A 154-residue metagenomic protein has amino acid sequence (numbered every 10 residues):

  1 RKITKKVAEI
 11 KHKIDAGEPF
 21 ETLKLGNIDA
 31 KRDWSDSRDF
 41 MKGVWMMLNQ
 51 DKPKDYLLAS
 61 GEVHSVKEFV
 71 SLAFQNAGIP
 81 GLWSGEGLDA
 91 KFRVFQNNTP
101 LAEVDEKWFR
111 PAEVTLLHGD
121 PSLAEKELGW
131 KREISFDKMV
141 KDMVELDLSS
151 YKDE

Functional and structural regions predicted by a protein language model:
R1-E154: C-terminal substrate-binding subdomain of Rossmann-fold SDR/epimerase-dehydratase oxidoreductases
